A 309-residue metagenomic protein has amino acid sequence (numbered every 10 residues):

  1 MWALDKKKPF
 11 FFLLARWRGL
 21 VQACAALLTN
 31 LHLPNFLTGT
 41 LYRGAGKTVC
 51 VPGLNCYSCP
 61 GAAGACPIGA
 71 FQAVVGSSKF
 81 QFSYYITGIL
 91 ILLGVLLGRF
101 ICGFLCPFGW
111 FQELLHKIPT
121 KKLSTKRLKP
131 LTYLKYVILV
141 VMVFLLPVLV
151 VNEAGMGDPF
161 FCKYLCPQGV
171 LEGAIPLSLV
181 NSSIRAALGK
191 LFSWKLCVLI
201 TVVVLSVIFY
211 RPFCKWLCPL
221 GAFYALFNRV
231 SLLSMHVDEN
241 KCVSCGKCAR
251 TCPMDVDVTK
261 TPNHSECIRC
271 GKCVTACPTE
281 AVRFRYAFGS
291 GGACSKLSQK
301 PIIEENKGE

Functional and structural regions predicted by a protein language model:
M1-T259, S265-E309: Non-ligating segments of multi-cofactor redox enzymes
